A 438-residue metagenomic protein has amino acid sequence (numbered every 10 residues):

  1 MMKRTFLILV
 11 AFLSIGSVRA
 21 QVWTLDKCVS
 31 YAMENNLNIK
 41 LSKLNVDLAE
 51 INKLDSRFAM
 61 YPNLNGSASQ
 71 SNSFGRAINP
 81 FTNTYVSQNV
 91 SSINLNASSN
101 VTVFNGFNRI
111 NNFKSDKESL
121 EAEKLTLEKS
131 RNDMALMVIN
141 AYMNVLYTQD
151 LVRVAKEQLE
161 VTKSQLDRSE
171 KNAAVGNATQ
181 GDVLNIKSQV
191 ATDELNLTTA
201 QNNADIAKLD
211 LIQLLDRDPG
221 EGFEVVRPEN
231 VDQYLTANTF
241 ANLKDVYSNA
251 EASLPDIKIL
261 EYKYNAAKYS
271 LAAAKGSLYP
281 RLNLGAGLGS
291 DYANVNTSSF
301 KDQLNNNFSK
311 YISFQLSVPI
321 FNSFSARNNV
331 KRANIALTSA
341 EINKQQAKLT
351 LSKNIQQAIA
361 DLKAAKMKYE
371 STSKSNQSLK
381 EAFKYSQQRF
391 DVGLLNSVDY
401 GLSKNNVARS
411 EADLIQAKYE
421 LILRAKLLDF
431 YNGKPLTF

Functional and structural regions predicted by a protein language model:
M1-T5, A20: Positively charged n-region of N-terminal signal peptides that target proteins for export
T5-S14: Sec-dependent N-terminal signal peptides
A20-N65, G75, P219, V226-N265 (+1 more regions): Bacterial Sec-pathway N-terminal export signals of envelope proteins
Q21-A141, L282, A286, R327: Short flexible linkers and secondary-structure junctions
K40-L44, R57-F58, N89, V103-R131 (+5 more regions): Sec/SRP-type N-terminal targeting helices
L44, L195-R217, N376-K434: Short segments within alpha-helical structural elements
S67-V101, E229-N238, A272, G285-V318 (+1 more regions): Small/polar, glycine/serine/threonine/aspartate-rich low-complexity segments that form flexible
D133-N249, D361, A365, V407: Periplasmic alpha-helical coiled-coil/stalk elements that build and connect Gram-negative outer-membrane
